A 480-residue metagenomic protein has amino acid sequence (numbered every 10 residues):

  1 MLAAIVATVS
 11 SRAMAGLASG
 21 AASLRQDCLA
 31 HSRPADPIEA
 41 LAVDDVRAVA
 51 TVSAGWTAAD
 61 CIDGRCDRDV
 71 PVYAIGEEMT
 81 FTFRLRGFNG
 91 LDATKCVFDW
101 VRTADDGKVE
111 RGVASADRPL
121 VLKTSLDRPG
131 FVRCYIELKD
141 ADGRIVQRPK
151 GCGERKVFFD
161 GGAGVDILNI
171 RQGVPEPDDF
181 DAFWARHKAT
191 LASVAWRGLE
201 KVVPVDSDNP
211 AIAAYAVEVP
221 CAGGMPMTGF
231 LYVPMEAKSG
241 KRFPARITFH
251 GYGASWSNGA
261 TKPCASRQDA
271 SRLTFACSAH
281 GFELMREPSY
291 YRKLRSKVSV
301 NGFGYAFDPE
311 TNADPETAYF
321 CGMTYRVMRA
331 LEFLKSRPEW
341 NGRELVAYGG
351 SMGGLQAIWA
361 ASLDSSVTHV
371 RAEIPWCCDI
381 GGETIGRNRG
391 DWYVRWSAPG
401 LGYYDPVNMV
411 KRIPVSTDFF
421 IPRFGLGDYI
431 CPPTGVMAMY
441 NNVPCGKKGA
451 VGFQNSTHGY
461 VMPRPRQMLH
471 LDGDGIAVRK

Functional and structural regions predicted by a protein language model:
D67-P71, W196-K238: N-terminal cap/lid segment of alpha/beta-hydrolase-fold proteins
P71-E77: Short, solvent-exposed loop/linker segments at the N-terminal edge of repeated beta-sheet extracellular domains
L231, K241-G253: Short beta-strand element of the alpha/beta-hydrolase
A254-Y325, D379-N388: Cap/lid segment of the alpha/beta-hydrolase catalytic domain
R286, Y290, G350, G354-P399 (+2 more regions): Hydrolase active-site cap/lid region
W340-G350: Alpha/beta-hydrolase fold nucleophile elbow
T384-V443: The feature captures the conserved acid-bearing segment of alpha/beta-hydrolase catalytic domains
M437-K480: C-terminal catalytic histidine-bearing segment of alpha/beta-hydrolase fold enzymes
